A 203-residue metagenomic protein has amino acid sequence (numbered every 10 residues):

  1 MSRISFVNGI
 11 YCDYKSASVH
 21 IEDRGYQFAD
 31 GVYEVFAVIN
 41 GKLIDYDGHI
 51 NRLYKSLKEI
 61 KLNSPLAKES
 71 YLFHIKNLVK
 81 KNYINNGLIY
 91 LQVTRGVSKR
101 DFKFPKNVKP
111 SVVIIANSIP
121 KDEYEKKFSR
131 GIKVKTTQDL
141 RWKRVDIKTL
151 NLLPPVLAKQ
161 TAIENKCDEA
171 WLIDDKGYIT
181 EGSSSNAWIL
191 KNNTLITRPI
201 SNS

Functional and structural regions predicted by a protein language model:
M1-K80, K99, K103-S203: Helix-start/capping segments and mature chain N-termini
K81-Y90, E123: Short secondary-structure capping/junction motifs at helix and strand boundaries
Q92-G96: Short loop/turn motifs enriched for small/polar and acidic residues
